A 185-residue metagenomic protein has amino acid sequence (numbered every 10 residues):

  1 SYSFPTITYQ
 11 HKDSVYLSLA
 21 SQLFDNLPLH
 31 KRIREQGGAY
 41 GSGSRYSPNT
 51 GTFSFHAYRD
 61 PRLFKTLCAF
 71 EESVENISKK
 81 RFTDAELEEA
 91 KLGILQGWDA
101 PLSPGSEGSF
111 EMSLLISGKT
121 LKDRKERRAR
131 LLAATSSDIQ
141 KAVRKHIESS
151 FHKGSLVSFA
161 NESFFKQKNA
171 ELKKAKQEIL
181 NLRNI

Functional and structural regions predicted by a protein language model:
S1-Q10, S14, K141-I185: Proteolytic maturation boundary segments
S1-S21, L29-S136, F151-A160: M16 family metallopeptidases and their MPP-like homologs
